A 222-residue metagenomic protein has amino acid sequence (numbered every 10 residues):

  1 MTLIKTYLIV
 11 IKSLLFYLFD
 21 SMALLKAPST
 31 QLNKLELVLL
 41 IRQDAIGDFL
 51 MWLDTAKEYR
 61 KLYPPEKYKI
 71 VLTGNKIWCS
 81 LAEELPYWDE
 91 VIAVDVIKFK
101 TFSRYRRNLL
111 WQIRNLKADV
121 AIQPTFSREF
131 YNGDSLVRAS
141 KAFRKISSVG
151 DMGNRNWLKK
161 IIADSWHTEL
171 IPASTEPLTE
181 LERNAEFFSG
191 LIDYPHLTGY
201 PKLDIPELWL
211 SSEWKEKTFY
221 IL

Functional and structural regions predicted by a protein language model:
M1-L222: Catalytic machinery of carbohydrate-active enzymes, primarily nucleotide-sugar-dependent glycosyltransferases
